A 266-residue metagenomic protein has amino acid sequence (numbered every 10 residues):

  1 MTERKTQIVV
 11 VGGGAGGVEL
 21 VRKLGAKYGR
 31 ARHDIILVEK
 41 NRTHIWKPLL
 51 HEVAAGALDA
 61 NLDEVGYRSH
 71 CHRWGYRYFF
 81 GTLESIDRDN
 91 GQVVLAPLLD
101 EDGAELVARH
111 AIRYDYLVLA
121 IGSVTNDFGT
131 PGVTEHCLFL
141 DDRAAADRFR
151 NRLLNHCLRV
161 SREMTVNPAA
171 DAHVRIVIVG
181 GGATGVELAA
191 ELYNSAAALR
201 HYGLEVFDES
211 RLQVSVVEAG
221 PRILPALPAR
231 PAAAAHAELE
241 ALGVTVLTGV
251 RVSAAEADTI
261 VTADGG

Functional and structural regions predicted by a protein language model:
M1-K5, Y76-V177: FAD-binding core/adjacent interface of flavoenzyme oxidoreductases
T2-S85, A183-L227: Beta1-alpha1 glycine-rich phosphate/pyrophosphate-binding loop at the start of Rossmann-like nucleotide-binding domains
V11-G12, L119, V179-G180: Conserved N-terminal Rossmann-fold NAD(P)-binding element of oxidoreductases
G75-D87, E240-A255: A conserved beta-strand/loop element that lines the FAD pocket in flavoprotein oxidoreductases
A96, A120-I121, T248-V250, A263: Short, well-ordered coil/turn residues at beta-beta hairpins and beta-strand->alpha-helix junctions within
E135-E238, L242, V246-T248: Predominantly flavin-linked oxidoreductase catalytic cores and closely associated redox partners
